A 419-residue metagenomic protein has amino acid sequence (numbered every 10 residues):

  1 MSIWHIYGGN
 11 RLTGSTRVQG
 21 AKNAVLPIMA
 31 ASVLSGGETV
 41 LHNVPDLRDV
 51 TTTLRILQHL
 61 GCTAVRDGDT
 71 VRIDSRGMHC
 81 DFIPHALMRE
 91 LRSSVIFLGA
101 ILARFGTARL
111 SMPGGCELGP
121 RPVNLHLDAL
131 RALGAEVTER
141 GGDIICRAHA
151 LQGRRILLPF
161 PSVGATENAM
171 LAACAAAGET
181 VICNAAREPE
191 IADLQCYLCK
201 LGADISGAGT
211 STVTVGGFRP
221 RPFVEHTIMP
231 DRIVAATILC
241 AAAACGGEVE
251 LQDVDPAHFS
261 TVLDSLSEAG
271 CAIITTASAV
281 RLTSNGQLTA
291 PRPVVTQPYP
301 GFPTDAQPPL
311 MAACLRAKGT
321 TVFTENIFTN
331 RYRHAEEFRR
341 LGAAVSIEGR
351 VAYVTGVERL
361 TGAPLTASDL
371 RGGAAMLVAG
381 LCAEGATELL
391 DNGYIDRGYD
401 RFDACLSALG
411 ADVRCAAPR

Functional and structural regions predicted by a protein language model:
M1-R419: Short, structured segments at the rim of ligand-binding sites
